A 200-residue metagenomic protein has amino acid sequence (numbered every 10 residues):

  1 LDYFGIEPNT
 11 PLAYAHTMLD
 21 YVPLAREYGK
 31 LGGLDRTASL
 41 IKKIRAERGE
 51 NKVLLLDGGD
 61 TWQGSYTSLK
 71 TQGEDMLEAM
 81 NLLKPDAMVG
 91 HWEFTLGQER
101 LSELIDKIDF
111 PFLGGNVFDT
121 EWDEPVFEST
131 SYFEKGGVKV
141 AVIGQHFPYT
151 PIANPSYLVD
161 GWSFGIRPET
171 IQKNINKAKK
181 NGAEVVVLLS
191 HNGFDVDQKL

Functional and structural regions predicted by a protein language model:
L1-L200: Acidic, metal/ion-coordinating pockets
